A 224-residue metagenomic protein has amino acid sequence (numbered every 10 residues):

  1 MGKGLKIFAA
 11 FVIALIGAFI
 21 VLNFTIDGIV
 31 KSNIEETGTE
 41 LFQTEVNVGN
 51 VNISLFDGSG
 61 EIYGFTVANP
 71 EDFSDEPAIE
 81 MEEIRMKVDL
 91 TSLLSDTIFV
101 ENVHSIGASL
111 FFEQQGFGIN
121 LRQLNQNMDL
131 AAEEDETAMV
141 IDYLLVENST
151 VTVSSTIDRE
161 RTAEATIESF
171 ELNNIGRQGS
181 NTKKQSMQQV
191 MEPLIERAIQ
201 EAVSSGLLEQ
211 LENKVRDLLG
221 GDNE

Functional and structural regions predicted by a protein language model:
M1-K6, V51-L55, S92-L94, T137: Short, functional N-terminal and low-complexity linear motifs
M1-L41, S205-G206: N-terminal type II signal-anchor transmembrane helix that functions as the membrane-insertion/stop-transfer segment
F8, T25-I29, N33, V48 (+2 more regions): Generic detector of bulky aromatic hydrophobic side chains
I20-F24, V48, P70, D89: Residues at structural and domain junctions
G28, F56, D75-A78: Generic alpha-helical scaffold signal
E40, E45-N47, E133, A138: Residues that act as N-cap/strand-start positions at coil-to-secondary-structure junctions
T44-P70, E147: N-terminal leader/targeting pre-sequences
T66-N174, Q178-E224: Secondary-structure transition motifs
